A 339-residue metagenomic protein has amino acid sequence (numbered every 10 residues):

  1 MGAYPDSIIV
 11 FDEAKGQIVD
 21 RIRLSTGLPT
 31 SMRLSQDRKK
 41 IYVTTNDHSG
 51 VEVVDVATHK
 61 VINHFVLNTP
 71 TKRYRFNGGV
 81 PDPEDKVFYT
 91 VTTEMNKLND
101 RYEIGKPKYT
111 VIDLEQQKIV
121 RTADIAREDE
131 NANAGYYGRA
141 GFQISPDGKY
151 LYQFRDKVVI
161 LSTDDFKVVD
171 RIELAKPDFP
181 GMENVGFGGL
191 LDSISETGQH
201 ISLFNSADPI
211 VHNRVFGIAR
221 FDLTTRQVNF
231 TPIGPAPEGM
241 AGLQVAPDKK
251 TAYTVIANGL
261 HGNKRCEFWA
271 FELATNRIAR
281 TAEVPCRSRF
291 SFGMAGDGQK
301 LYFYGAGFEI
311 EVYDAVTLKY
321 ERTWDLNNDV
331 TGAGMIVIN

Functional and structural regions predicted by a protein language model:
M1, T90-K106, G198-V215, V255-R265: Short, conserved, GDST-rich strand-edge loop motifs in beta-rich repeat architectures
M1-D20: An edge-strand/N-cap motif at the start of beta-rich repeat modules
S7, S49-V53, L98-T110, K157-S162 (+3 more regions): Structural motif
E13-G16, D55-H59, D113-Q117, T163-K167 (+3 more regions): Short loop/turn segments that connect beta-strands within beta-propeller blades
Q17-R23, K60-T69, K118-N133, K167-M182 (+3 more regions): A short beta-strand motif characteristic of beta-propeller blades
G27-L34, K72-P81, E130-Q143, D178-I194 (+3 more regions): Repeated scaffold domains used in trafficking and secretory/extracellular systems, primarily beta-propellers
D37-K39, E84-K86, D147-K149, T197-H200 (+2 more regions): Short coil/turn segments that connect the beta-strands within blades of beta-propeller domains
Y304-N339: Blade-level signature of beta-propeller repeat domains, shared across WD40, Kelch, NHL, RCC1 and BNR/Asp-box propellers
